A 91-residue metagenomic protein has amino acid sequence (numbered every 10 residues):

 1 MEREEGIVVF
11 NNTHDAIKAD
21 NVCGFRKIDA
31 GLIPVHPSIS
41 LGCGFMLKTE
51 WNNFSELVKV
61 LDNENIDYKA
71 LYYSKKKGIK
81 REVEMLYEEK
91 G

Functional and structural regions predicted by a protein language model:
M1-A30: A contiguous binding-surface segment within folded domains or other stable secondary-structure elements
E2, G24, I39, N63-N65: A generic structural signal for short, solvent-exposed coil/turn residues that cap or connect secondary-structure
R3-G6, G42-G44, Y68: Short, surface-exposed beta-edge/turn micro-motifs
V8, L32, L47, L71-Y73: Generic preference for hydrophobic
T13, G24, I28-V58: Amphipathic, hydrophobic secondary-structure cores in small proteins
V58-G91: C-terminal structural segments of small proteins and small subunits
